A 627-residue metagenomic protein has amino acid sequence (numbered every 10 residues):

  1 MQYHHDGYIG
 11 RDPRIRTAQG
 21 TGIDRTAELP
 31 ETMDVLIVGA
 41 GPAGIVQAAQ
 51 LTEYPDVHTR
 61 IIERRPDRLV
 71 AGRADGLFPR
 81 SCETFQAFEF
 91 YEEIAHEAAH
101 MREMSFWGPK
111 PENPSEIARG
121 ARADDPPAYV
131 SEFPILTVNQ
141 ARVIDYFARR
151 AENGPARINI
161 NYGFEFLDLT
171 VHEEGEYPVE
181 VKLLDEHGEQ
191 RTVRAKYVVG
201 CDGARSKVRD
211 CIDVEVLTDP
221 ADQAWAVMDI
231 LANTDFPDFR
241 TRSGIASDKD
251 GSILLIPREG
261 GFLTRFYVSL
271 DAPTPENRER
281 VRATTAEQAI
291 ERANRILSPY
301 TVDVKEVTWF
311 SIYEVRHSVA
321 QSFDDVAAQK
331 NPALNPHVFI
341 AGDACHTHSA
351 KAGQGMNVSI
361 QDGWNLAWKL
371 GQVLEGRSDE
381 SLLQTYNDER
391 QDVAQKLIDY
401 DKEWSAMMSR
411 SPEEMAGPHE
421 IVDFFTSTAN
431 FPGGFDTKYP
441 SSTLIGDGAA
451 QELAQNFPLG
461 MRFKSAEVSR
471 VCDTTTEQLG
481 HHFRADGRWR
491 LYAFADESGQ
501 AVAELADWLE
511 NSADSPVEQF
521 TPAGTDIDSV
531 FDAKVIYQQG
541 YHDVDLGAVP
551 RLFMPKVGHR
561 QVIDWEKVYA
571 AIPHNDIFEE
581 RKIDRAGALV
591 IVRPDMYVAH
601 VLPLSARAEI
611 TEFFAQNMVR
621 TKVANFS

Functional and structural regions predicted by a protein language model:
M1-V35, Q50-V57, A333: Extreme N-terminal leader/targeting segments of oxidoreductases
E31-M33, H187-Y197, C201, L334: Core beta-strand elements of the Rossmann-like FAD/NAD(P) dinucleotide-binding domain in flavoenzyme oxidoreductases
G39-A49, F147, G200, V307 (+6 more regions): Conserved mid-domain beta->alpha element of the FAD-binding
A49-D75: Glycine-rich FAD pyrophosphate-binding loop
V70-E152, S247, I398: Active-site-adjacent segment of FAD-dependent monooxygenases/related oxidoreductases
E97, R149, N153, V179 (+1 more regions): Conserved FAD-binding catalytic core of PHBH/FMO-like flavoproteins
N153-L167, V302-V304: A conserved beta-strand/loop element that lines the FAD pocket in flavoprotein oxidoreductases
Y162-V179: A conserved short coil-to-beta-strand element within the FAD-binding core of flavoproteins
